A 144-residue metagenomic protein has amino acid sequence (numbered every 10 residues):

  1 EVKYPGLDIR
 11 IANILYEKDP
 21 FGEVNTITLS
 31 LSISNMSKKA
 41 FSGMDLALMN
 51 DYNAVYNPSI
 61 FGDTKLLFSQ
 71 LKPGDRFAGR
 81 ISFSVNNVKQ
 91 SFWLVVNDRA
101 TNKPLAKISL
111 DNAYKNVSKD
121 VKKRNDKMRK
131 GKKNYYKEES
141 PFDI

Functional and structural regions predicted by a protein language model:
E1-V24, K127-K137, D143: Low-complexity, acidic Ser/Thr/Pro/Gly-rich terminal tails and inter-domain linkers that flank the onset of structured
Y4-G6, N53, A100-T101: Glycine-centered tight beta-turn/hairpin loop motif at sheet-sheet or coil-to-beta transitions
L7, S42-M44, Q90-F92: Short beta-strand/loop motifs in extracellular/secreted proteins, especially within beta-sandwich accessory domains
I9-I11, T28, F41-G43, F68 (+1 more regions): Hydrophobic residues on conserved beta-strands that form the core of alpha/beta folds
E17, G22, S34-F77: The feature marks short-to-medium sequence segments in extracytoplasmic or secretory-pathway proteins
I27-L29, F77: Hydrophobic core residues within well-ordered beta-strands of beta-rich domains
S30-S34, S82: Short edge beta-strand/loop segments characteristic of extracellular beta-sandwich folds
M49, K72-I144: Surface-exposed edge beta-strand/loop patches
